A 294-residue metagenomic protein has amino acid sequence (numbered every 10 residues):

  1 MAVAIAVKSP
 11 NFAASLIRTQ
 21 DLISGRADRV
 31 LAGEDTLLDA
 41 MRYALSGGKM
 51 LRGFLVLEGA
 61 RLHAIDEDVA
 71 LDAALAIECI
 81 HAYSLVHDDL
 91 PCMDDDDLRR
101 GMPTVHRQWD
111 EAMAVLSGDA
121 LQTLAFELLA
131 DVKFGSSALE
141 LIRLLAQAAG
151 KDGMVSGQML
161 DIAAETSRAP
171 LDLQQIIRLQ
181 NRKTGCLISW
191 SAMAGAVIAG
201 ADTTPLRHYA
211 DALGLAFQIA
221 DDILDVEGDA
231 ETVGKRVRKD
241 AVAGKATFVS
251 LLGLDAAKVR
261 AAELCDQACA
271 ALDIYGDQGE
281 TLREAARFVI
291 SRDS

Functional and structural regions predicted by a protein language model:
M1-V30, S294: N-terminal amphipathic/basic leader segments beginning at the initiator methionine
D28-A271, Q278-I290: Mg2+-dependent prenyl diphosphate-binding active-site environment of isoprenoid biosynthetic enzymes
